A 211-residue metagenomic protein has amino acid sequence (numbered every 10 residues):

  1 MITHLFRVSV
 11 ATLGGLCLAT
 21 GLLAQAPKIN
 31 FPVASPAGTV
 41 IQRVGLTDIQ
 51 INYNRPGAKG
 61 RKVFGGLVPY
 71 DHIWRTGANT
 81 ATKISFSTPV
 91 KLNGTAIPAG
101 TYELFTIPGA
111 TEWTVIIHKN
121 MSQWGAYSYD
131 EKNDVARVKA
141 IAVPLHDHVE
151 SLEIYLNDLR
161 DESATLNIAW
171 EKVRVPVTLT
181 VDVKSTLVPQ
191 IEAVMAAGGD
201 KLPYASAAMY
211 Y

Functional and structural regions predicted by a protein language model:
M1-V8: N-terminal secretory signal peptides that target proteins for export/translocation
I2, I29-Y53: Sec-type signal peptide cleavage vicinity
S9-G21: Bacterial N-terminal signal peptides
L18-A19, Q42, P69: Intrinsically disordered, low-complexity, compositionally biased regions/tails
L22-A26: Boundary at the C-terminal end of the N-terminal hydrophobic targeting segment
D48-A99, F105-Y204: Extended, well-structured beta-strand/loop surface patches that form recognition or cofactor-anchoring regions within
S206-Y210: Structural register within alpha-helical repeat arrays
